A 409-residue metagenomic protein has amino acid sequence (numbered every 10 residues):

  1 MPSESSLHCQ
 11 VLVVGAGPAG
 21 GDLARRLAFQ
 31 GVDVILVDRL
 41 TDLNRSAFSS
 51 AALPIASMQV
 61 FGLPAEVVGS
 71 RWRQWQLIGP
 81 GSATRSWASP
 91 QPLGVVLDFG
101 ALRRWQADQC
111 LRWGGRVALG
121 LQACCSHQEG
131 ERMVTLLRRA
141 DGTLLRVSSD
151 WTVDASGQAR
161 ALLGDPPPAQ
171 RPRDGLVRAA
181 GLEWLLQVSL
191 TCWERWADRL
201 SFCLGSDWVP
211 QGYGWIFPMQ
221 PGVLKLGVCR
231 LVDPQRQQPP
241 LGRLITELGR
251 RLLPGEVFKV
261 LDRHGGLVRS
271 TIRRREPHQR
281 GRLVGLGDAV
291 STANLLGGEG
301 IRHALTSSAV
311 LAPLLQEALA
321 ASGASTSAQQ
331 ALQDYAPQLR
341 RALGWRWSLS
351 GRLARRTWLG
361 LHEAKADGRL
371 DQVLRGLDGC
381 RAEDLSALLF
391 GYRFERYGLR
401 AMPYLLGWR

Functional and structural regions predicted by a protein language model:
E4-G17: Beta1/beta-strand and adjacent pyrophosphate-binding region of the FAD-binding site in flavoprotein oxidoreductases
G20-G21: N-terminal Rossmann-fold NAD(P) dinucleotide-binding loop
R26-A47: Glycine-rich FAD pyrophosphate-binding loop
L40-L77: N-terminal FAD cofactor-binding segment of flavoenzymes
S82-R103: Dinucleotide-binding Rossmann-like beta1-alpha1 core, especially the glycine-rich loop that anchors the ADP
Q109-P254: Predominantly flavin-linked oxidoreductase catalytic cores and closely associated redox partners
P234-L314, A318-A320, S327: FAD/FMN-dependent oxidoreductases across multiple families
Q316-R409: C-terminal helical "tail/cap" subdomain of flavin- and related membrane-associated enzymes
